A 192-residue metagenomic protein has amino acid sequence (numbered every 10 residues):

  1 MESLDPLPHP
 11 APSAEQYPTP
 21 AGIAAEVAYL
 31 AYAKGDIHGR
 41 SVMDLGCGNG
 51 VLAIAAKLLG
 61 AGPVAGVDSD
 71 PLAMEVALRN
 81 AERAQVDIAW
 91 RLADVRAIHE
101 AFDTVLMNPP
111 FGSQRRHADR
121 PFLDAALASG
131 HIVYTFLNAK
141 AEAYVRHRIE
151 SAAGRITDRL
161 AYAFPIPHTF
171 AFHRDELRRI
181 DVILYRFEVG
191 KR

Functional and structural regions predicted by a protein language model:
M1-M43, L52-I54: S-adenosyl-L-methionine
A31, A81, I149: Conserved hydrophobic residues forming the short capping helix/wall of the S-adenosyl-L-methionine
G46: Conserved S-adenosyl-L-methionine
N49-A61: Conserved SAM-binding loop of SAM-dependent methyltransferases across substrates and taxa, primarily the Class I
P63-D68: Conserved SAM-binding motif I beta-strand of class I
L72: Conserved Rossmann-like nucleotide-cofactor binding loop
A77-L78: Conserved SAM-binding loop
R91-E188: S-adenosylmethionine
